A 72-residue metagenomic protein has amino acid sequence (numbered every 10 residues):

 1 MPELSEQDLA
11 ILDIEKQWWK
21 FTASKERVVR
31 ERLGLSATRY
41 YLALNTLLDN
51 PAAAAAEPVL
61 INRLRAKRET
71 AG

Functional and structural regions predicted by a protein language model:
M1-A10: Short, Lys/Arg-enriched anionic-surface-contact patches
L9-N62: Amphipathic, hydrophobic secondary-structure cores in small proteins
L60-G72: Intrinsically disordered, low-complexity basic tails/linkers immediately adjacent to helix-turn-helix/homeobox/MYB/SANT
